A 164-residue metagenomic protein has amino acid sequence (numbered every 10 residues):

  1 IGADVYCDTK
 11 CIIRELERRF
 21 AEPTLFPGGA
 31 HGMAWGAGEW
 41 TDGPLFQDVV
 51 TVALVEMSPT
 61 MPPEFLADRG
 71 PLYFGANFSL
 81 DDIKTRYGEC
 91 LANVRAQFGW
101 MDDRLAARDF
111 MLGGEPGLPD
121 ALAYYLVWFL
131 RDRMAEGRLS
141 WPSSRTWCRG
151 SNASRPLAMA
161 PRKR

Functional and structural regions predicted by a protein language model:
I1-P71: GST-like domain detector, emphasizing the conserved glutathione-binding G-site in the N-terminal thioredoxin-like
T41-P156: GST-like fold's C-terminal all-alpha helical module
M159-R164: C-terminal amphipathic alpha-helical segment
